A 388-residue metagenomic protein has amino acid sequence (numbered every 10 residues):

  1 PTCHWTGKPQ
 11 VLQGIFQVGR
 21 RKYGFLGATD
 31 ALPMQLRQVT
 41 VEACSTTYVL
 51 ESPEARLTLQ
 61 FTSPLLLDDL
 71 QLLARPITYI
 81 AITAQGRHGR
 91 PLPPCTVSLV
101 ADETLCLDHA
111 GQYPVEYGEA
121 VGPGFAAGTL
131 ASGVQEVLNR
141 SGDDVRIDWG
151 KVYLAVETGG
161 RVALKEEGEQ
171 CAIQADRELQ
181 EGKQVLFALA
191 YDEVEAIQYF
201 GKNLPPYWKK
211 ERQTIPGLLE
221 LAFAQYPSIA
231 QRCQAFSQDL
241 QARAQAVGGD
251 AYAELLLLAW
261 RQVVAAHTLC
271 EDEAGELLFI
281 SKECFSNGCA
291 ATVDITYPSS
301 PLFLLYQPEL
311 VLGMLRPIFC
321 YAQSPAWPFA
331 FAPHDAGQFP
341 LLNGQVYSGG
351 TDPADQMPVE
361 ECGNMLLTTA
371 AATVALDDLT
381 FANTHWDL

Functional and structural regions predicted by a protein language model:
P1-P53, R140-A163: An extended acidic
T2-Y23, H109, N203-E220, Y321 (+1 more regions): Active-site-surrounding "flap" and adjacent substrate/cofactor-binding loops of secreted or lumenal enzymes, prototyped
L12-G14, A55-L57, P93-C95: Short beta-strand/loop motifs in extracellular/secreted proteins, especially within beta-sandwich accessory domains
Q38-P53, Y252-E271, F329-H334, N383-D387: An acidic intrinsically disordered interaction segment
E51-L72: Low-complexity, acidic Ser/Thr/Pro/Gly-rich terminal tails and inter-domain linkers that flank the onset of structured
L65-L72, T83-A291, L312, F319-C320 (+1 more regions): Acidic/polar, glycine-enriched structural segments that form the non-catalytic walls/loops of the carbohydrate-binding
A74-Y79: Short, solvent-exposed loop/turn segments enriched in Ser/Thr/Gly
E181, T214-Y226, G288-L388: Aromatic-rich carbohydrate-recognition surfaces in CAZymes
